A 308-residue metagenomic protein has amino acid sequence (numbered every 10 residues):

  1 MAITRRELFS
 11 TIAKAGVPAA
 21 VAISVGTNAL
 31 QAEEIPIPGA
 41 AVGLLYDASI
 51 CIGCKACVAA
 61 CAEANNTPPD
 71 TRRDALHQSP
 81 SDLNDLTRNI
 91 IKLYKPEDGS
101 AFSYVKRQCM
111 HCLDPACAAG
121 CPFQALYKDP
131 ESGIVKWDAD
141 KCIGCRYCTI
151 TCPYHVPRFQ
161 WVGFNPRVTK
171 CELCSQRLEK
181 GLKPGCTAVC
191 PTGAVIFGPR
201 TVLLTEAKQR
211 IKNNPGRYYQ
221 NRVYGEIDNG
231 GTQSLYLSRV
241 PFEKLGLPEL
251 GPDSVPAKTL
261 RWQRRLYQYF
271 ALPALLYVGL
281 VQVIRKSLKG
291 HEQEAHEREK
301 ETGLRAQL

Functional and structural regions predicted by a protein language model:
M1-G16: N-terminal secretory signal peptides and thylakoid transit peptides that target proteins across membranes
I23-K55, A60, L280, K286-L308: C-terminal segment of N-terminal export signals and the immediately downstream linker at the start of the mature
N28-L30, E34, I52, A56-H77 (+6 more regions): Iron-sulfur cluster-binding cysteine motifs and their immediate structural context in ferredoxin-like electron-transfer
P38, R167-K170: N-terminal alpha-helical segment
A41-I50, S100-K106, K180-P184: Immediate flanking context of iron-sulfur cluster ligation sites
T71-P96, V105-R107: Hydrophobic scaffolds flanking metal-cofactor catalytic centers in soluble metalloenzymes
P96-Q124: Long, hydrophobic/aromatic-enriched structural stretches that serve as scaffold segments
F197-H296: Long, compositionally biased charged/polar accessory segments in the mid-to-C-terminal portions of proteins
